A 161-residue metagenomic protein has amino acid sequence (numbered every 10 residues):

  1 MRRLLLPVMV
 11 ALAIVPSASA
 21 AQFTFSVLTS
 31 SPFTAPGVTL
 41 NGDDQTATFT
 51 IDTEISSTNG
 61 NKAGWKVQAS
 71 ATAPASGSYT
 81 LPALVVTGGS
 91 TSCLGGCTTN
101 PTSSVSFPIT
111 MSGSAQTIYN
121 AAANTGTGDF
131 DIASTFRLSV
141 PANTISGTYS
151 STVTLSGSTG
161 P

Functional and structural regions predicted by a protein language model:
M1-Q22: Sec-dependent, cleavable N-terminal signal peptides
A20-P161: Signature of Gram-negative chaperone-usher
